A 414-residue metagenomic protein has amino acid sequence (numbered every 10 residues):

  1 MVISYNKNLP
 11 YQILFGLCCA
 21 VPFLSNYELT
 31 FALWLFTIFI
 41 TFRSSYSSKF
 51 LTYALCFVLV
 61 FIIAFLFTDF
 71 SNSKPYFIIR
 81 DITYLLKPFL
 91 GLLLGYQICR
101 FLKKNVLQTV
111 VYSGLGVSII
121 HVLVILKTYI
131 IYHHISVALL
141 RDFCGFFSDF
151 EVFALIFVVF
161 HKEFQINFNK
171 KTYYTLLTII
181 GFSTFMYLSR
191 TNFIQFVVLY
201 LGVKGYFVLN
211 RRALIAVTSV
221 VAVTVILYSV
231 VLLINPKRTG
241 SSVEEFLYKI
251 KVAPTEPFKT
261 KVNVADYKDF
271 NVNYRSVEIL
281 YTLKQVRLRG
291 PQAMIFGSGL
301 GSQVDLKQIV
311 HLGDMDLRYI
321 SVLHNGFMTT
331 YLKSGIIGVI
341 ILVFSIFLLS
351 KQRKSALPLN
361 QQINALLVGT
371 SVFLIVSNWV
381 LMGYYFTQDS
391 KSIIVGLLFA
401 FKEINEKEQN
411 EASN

Functional and structural regions predicted by a protein language model:
M1-Y46, L59-P75, Y84-P88, V124-H133: N-terminal signal-anchor transmembrane segment
P10-F15, S321, N325, V343-V380: Loop-to-helix entry and N-terminal half of a specific, functionally important transmembrane alpha helix in multi-pass
A20-L33, T172-A213, S229-K237, S334-I336 (+1 more regions): Helix-loop-helix junctions and helix-breaking kinks within/between transmembrane helices of multi-pass membrane
L35-I38, F157-V159, L366-N414: Transmembrane alpha-helices of multi-pass inner-membrane enzymes
F50-L66, S73-C99, T109-G114, S118 (+1 more regions): Aromatic-anchored transmembrane helix interface
N105-Y132, C144-V208: Alpha-helical transmembrane segments of multi-pass inner-membrane proteins
I131, D269-S334, K354: Long extracytoplasmic/lumenal interhelical loops at the membrane interface of multi-pass membrane proteins
F207-N263, R287-R289: A membrane-periplasm/extracellular boundary helix in multi-pass inner-membrane enzymes that assemble envelope glycans
